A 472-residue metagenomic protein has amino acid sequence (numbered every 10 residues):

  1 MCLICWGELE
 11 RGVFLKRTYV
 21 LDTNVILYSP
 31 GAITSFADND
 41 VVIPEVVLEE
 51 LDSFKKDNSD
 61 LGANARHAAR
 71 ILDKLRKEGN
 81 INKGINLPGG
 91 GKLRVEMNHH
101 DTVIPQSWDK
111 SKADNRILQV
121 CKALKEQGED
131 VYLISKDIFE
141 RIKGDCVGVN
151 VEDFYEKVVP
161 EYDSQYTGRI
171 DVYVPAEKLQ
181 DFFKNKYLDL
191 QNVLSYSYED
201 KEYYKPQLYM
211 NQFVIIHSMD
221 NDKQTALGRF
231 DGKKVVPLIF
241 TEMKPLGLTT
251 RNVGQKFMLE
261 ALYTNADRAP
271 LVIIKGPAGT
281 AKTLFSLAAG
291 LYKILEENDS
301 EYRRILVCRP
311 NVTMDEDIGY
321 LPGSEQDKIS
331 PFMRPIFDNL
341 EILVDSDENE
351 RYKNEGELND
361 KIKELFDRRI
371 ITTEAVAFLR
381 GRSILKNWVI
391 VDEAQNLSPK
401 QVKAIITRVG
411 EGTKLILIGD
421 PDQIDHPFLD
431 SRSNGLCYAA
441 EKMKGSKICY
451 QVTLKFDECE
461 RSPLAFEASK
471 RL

Functional and structural regions predicted by a protein language model:
L3-I4, R17-Y132, I138-P245: Active-site-proximal, substrate-binding regions of enzyme catalytic domains and RNA-binding/basic surfaces
K16-T18, R368-I371, L385-W388, G412-L417: Loop/turn-to-beta-strand initiation segments
Y28-P30, D367-I390, Q395-A404: Conserved RecA-like ASCE ATPase "motif II neighborhood" in helicase/translocase motors
S53-N82, Y438-L472: Conserved coupling/interface region of RecA-like P-loop/ASCE motor cores
L248-D267: N-terminal pre-P-loop "Q-motif" helix
D267-I273: Pre-Walker A (Motif I) flank of P-loop NTPase domains
A281: Conserved glycine(s) of the Walker
F285-D360, H426-K447: Conserved P-loop
